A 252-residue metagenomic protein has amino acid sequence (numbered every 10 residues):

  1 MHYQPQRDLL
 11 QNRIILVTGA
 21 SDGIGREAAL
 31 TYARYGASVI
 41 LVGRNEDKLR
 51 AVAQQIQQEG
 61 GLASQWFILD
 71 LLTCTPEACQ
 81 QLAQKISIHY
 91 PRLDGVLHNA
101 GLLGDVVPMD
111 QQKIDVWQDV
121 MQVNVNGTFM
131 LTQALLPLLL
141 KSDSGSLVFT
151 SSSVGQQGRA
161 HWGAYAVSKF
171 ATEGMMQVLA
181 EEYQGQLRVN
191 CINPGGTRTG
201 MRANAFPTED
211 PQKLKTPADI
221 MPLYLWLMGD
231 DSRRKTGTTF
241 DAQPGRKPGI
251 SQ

Functional and structural regions predicted by a protein language model:
I14, S21-G23: Conserved glycine-rich cofactor-binding loop
A37-V52: Conserved glycine-rich Rossmann-like NAD(P)H-binding loop of the short-chain dehydrogenase/reductase
E59-C74: Rossmann-fold cofactor-recognition segment
L82, V107-M109, K113-D119: Substrate-binding pocket helix/loop in short-chain dehydrogenase/reductase
T132, S168: Active-site helix of classical SDR
S152: Residue(s) in the substrate-gating loop at a strand-loop-helix junction that position the organic substrate next
G185, C191-P194, T199, T208-I250: C-terminal helical subdomain
